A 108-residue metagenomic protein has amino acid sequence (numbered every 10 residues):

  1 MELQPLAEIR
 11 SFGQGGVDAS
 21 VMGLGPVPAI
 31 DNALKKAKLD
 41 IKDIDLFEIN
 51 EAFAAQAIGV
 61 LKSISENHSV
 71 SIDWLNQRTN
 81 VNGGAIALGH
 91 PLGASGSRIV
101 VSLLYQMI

Functional and structural regions predicted by a protein language model:
M1-I108: Claisen-condensing/thiolase-fold acyl-transfer catalytic domains that form or cleave C-C bonds in fatty acid
